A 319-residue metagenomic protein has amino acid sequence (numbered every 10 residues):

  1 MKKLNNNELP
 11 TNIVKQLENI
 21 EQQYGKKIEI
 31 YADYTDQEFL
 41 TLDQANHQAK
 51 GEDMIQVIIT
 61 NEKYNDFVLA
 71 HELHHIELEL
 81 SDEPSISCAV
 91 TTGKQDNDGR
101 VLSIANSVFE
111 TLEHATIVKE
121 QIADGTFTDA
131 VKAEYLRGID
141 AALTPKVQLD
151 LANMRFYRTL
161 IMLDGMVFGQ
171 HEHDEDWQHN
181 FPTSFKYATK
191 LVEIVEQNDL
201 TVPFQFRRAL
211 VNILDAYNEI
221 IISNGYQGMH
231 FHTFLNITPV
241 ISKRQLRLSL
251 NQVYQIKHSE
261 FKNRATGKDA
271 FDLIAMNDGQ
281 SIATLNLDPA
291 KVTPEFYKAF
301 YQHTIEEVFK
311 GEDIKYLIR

Functional and structural regions predicted by a protein language model:
M1-A49, E62, S103-A105, D124-T126 (+2 more regions): Auxiliary, metal-adjacent structural segments of Zn-dependent hydrolase domains
D53-L69: Short pre-active-site segment immediately N-terminal to the catalytic Zn-binding motif
Y64-P84: Active-site recognition of the HExxH zinc-binding catalytic motif
F67, H71, N106, T111-V118 (+1 more regions): Non-catalytic, well-ordered alpha-helical scaffold segments
L78-A115: Post-HEXXH active-site segment of zinc metalloproteases
K119-L143: Short helix/loop segments within enzyme catalytic domains that coordinate or immediately flank catalytic cofactors
I139-R264, N277-P294: Pan-zinc metallopeptidase signature
Q280-A283, L287-Y316: A charge-rich, low-complexity, intrinsically flexible signal that marks solvent-exposed coils, linkers, repeats
